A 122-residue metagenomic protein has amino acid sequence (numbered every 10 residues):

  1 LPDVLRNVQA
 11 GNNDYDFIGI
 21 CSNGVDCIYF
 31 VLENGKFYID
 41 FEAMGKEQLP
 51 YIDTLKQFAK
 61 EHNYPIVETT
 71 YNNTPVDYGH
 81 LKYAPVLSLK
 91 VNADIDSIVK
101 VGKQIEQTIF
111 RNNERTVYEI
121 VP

Functional and structural regions predicted by a protein language model:
L1-P122: Structured alpha/beta or helical-core interaction and ligand-binding surfaces enriched in interleaved
